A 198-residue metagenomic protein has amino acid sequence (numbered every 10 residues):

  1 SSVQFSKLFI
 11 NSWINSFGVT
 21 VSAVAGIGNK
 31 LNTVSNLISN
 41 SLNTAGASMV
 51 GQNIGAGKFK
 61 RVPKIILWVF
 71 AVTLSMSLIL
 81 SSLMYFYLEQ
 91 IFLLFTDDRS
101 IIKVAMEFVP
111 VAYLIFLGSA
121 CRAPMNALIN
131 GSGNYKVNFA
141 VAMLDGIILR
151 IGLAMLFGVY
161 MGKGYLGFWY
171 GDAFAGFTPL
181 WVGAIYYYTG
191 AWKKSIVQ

Functional and structural regions predicted by a protein language model:
S2, S6, I14, S35-S39 (+5 more regions): Residue-level hotspots within pore-lining transmembrane alpha-helices of multi-pass secondary transporters
Q4-G28, V34, Q52, Q90-R99 (+2 more regions): Helix-terminus/linker motif at the lipid-water interface of multi-pass membrane proteins
K7, L42-G46, S119-N126, F157 (+2 more regions): Juxtamembrane/interfacial segments around transmembrane helices
L8-S12, V34, S82, P124-L128 (+3 more regions): Alpha-helical transmembrane segments of multipass membrane proteins
T20-V21, Y135-K136, G164-Y165: Membrane-helix interface segments
V24-L88, S119-V141: Small-residue-rich hydrophobic transmembrane alpha-helices
N40-N43, A112-G131, V137-L149, L153 (+1 more regions): Short runs within selected transmembrane alpha-helices of multi-pass transporters and secretion channels
V50-I115, G158-Q198: Short alpha-helical transmembrane segments in multi-pass integral membrane proteins
